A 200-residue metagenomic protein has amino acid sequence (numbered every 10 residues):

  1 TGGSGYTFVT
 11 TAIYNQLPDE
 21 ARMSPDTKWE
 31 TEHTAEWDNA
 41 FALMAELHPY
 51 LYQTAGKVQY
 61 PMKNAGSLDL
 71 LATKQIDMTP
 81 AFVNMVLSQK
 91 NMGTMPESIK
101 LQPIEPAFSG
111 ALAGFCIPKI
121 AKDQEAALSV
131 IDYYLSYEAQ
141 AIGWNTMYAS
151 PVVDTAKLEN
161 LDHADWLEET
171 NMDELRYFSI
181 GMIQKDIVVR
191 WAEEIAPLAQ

Functional and structural regions predicted by a protein language model:
T1-P25: Extracytoplasmic/periplasmic solute-binding protein
G5, S24-P61: Glycine-centered hinge/linker elements that transmit conformational signals in sensory and ligand-binding systems
V9-I13, F41-H48, L68, A72 (+5 more regions): Non-transmembrane alpha-helical segments in soluble domains of secreted/periplasmic/extracellular proteins
I13-L17, L47-A55, Q75, V83 (+5 more regions): Sec/Tat-exported extracytoplasmic proteins
Y14-M23, Y50, A121-A127: Short helix-loop capping/hinge motifs at secondary-structure junctions, enriched in acidic/polar residues
Y52-I120, A156-D162: Extracytoplasmic/periplasmic substrate-binding proteins
D69, L167-Q200: Conserved C-terminal helix/tail region of periplasmic/extracytoplasmic solute-binding proteins
F108-R176: Mature extracytoplasmic/periplasmic domains
